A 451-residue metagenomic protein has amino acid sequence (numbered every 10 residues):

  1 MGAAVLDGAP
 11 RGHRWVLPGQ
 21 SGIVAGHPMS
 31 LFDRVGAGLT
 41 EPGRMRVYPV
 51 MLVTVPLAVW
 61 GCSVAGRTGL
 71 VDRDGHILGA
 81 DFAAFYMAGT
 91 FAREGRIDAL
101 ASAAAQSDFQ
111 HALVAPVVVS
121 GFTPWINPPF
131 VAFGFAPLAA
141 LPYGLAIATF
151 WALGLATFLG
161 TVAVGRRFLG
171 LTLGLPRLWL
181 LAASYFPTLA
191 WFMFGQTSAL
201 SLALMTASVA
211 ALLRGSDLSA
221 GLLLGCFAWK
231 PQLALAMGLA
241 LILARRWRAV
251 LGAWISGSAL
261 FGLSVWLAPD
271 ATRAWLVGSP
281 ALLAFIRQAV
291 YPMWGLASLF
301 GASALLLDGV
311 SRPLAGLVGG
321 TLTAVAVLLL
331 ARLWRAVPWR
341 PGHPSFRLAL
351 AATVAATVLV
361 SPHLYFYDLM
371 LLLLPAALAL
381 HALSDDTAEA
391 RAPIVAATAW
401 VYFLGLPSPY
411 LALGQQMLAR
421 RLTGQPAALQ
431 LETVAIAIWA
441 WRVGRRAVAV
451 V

Functional and structural regions predicted by a protein language model:
G2-R11: Extreme N-terminal basic, low-complexity initiation segments that serve as generic localization/processing leaders
G26-S219, L241-L373: Primarily membrane-embedded glycan-assembly and transfer machineries that use lipid-linked glycans
F158, A228-L233, M237-L239: Long, hydrophobic, well-ordered secondary-structure blocks that form the structural core and pocket-lining surfaces
A220-C226: Transmembrane beta-strand segments that form the barrel wall of outer-membrane beta-barrel proteins
G221, A271-V277, L372, E389-V395 (+1 more regions): A cytosolic-side transmembrane-helix exit/cap motif
L380-V451: Aromatic-enriched
